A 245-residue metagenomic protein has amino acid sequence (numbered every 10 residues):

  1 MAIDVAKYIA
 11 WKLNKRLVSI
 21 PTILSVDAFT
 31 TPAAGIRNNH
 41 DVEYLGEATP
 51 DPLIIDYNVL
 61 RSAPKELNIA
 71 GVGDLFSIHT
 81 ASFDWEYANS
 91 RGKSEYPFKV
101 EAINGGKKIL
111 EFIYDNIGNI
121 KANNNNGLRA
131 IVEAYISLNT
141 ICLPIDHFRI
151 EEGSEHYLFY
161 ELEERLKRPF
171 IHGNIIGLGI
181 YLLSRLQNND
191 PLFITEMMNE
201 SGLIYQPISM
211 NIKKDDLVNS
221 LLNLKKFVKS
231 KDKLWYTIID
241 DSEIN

Functional and structural regions predicted by a protein language model:
M1-V18, N119-G127: N-terminal small/polar loop signature for handling phosphorylated ligands or for N-terminal nucleophile
A2, I54, S154: Generic enzyme active-site microenvironment
V5-A6, D27, S62, E161-L162: Generic hydrophobic alpha-helical membrane-span motif
W11-I109: A glycine/threonine-rich phosphate-anchoring loop and its flanking beta-alpha core in nucleotide/phosphate-binding
D74-S77, E133, Y160, L222: Generic alpha-helical structural context detector
D84, N188-N245: C-terminal charged capping/lid subdomain of soluble metabolic enzymes
N89-G118, L221-N245: C-terminal intrinsically disordered extensions
K99-E200, Y205: Active-site segments that bind and position negatively charged phosphate/pyrophosphate groups
